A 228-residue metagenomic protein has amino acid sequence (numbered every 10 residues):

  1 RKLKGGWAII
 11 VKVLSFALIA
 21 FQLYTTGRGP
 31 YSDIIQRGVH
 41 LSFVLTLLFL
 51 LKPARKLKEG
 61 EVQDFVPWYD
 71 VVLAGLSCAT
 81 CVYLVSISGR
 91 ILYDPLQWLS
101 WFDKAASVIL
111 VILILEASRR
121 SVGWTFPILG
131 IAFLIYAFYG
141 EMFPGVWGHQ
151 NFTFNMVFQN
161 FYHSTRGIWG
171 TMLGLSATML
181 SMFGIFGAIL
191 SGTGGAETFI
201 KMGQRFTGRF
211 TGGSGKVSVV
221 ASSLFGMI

Functional and structural regions predicted by a protein language model:
R1-W98, K104-V108: Conserved, well-structured core domains of diverse proteins
V11-F16, Q36-F49, Y69-C78, K104-L113 (+2 more regions): Hydrophobic mid-bilayer segments of alpha-helices in multi-pass membrane transport proteins, especially secondary
L14-A17, V122, R205, F210-G212: Hydrophobic alpha-helical transmembrane segments
L23-R28, L113-R120, G226-M227: Hydrophobic alpha-helical transmembrane segments
T25-R28, I87-R90, R119, F126 (+3 more regions): Juxtamembrane transmembrane-helix termini
E61-D64, L115-P127: Membrane-helix interface "capping/anchor" motifs
V111, I128-I131, Y139-I228: Membrane-embedded alpha-helical segments and adjacent helix-loop junctions characteristic of multi-pass solute
